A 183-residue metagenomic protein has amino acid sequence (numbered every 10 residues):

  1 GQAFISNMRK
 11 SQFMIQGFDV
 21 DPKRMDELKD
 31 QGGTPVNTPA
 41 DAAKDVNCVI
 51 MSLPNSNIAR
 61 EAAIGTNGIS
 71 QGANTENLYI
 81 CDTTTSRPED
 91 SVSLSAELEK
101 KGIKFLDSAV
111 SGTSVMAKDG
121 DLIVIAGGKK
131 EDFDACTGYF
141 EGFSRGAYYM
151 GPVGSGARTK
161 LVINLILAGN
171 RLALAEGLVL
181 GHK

Functional and structural regions predicted by a protein language model:
G1-M51, Y148: NAD(P)+-binding Rossmann beta1-loop-alpha1 motif at the extreme N-terminus of oxidoreductases
R9, K29, E99, E141 (+1 more regions): Anion (oxyanion) recognition and catalysis
V20-D21, N55, K129: Residues in the short beta-alpha loop(s) of Rossmann-like NAD(P)-binding domains
P35, P39-S52, S56-F105: Rossmann-fold NAD(P) dinucleotide-binding segment
T85-L165: Rossmann-fold dinucleotide-binding core
E176, L180-K183: C-terminal substrate-binding/catalytic lobe of Rossmann-fold NAD(P)-dependent dehydrogenases
